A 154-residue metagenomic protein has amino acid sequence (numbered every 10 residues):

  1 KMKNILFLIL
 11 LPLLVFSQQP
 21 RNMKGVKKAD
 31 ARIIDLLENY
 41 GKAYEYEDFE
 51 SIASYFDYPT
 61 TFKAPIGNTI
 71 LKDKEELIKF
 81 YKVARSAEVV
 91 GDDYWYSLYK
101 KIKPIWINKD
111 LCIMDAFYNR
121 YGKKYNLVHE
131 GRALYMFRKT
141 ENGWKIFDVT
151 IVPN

Functional and structural regions predicted by a protein language model:
K1-K24: Bacterial Sec-dependent N-terminal signal peptides
Q18-S54: Short, low-complexity N-terminal intrinsically disordered segments enriched in polar/charged residues
Y40, I52-A53, T60, L77 (+2 more regions): Hydrophobic pocket/interface hotspot
F56, I66, A116-Y118, Y135 (+1 more regions): A mature extracytoplasmic/lumenal domain signature
T61-K72, V89-V90: A short gly/proline-enriched turn/hairpin at secondary-structure junctions
E75-K123: Surface-exposed, charged secondary-structure patches
Y125-L127: Residue-level signal for glycine
E130-N154: Short beta-strand edge/turn micro-motifs at domain boundaries
